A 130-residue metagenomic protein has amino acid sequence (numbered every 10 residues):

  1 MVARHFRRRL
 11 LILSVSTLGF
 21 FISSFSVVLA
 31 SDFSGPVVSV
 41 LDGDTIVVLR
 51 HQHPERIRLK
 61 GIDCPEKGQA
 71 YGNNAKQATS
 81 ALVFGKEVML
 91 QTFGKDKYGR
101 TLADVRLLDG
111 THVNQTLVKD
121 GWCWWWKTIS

Functional and structural regions predicted by a protein language model:
V2-S130: Small beta-barrel nucleic-acid-binding modules, primarily SNase/OB-fold domains and secondarily Tudor-like barrels
